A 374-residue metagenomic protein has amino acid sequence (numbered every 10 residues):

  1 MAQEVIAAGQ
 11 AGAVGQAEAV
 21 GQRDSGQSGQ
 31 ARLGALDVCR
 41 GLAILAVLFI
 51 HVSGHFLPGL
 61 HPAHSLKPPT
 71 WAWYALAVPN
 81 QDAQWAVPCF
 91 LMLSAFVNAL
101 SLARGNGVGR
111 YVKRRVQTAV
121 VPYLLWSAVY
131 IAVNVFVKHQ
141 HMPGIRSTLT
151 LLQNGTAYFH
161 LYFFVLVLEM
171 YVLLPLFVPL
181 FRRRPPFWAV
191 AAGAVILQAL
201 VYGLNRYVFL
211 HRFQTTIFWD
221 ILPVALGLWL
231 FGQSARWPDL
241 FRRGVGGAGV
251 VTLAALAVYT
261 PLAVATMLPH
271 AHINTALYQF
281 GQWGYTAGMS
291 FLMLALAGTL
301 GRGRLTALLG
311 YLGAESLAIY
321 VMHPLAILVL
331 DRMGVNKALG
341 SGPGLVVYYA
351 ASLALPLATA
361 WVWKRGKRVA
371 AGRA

Functional and structural regions predicted by a protein language model:
A2-V5, D24-Q27, G298-G313, A326-A374: C-terminal "closing" transmembrane helix and its immediate cytosolic amphipathic cap in multi-pass membrane proteins
G34-L100, A119-Y123, S127: Functionally critical transmembrane alpha-helices in membrane proteins and complexes, commonly lining
L45, F49-V52, S127-A128, G193-R206 (+2 more regions): Aromatic-anchored segments of alpha-helical transmembrane domains
A72-W73, N80-C89, L100-N134, I145-F159 (+1 more regions): Transmembrane alpha-helical segments and their boundary/interface "anchor" motifs in multi-pass integral membrane
Y74-P88, L152-L166, N205-V224, Y259-F291 (+1 more regions): Interfacial loop-to-helix transition and helix-capping segments at the boundaries of transmembrane helices
V87-A99, L168-V178, L200-L240, G281-G301 (+1 more regions): Specific transmembrane alpha-helix
Y130-K138, M142-Y207, Q214-V224: Hydrophobic alpha-helical segments with transmembrane-like composition
R236-Y311, S341-P343: Alpha-helical transmembrane segments and terminal signal-anchor/GPI-anchor hydrophobic tails, characterized by long
